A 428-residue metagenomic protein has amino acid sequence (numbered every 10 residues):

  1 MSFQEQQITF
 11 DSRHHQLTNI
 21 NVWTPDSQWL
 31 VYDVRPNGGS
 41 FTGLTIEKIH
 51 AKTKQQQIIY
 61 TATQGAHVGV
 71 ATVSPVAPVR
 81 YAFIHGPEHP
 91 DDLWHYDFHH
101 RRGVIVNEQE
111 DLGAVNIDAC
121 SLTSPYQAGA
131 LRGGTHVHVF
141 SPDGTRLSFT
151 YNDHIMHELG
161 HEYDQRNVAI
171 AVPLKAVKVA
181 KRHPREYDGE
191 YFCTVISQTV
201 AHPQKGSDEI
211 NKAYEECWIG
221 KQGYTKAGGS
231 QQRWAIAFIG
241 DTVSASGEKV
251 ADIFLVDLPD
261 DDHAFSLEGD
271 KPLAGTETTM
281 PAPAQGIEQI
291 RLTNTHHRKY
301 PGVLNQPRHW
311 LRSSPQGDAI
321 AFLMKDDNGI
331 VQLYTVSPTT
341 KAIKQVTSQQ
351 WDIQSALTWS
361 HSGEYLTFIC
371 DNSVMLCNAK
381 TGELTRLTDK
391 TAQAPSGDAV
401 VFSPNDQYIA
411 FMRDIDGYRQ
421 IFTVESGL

Functional and structural regions predicted by a protein language model:
M1-L428: Sequence signature of WD/YWTD-type beta-propeller architectures
